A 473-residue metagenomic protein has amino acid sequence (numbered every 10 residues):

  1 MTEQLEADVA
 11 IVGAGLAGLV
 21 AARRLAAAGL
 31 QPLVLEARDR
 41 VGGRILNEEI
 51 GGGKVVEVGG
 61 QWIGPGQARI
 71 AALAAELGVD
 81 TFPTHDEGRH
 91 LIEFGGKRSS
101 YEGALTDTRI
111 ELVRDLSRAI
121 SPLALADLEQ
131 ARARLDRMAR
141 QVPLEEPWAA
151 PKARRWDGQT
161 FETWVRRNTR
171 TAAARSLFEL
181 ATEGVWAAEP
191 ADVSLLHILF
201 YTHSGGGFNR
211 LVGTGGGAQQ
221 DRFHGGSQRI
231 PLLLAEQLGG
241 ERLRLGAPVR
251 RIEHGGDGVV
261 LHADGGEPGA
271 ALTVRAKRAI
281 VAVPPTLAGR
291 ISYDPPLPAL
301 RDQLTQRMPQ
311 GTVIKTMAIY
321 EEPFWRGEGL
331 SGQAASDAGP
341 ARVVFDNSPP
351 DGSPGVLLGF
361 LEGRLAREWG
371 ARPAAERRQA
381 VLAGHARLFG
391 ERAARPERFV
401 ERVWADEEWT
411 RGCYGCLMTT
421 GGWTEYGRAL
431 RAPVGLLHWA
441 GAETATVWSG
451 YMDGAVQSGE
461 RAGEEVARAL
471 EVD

Functional and structural regions predicted by a protein language model:
M1-D473: FAD-dinucleotide binding site
